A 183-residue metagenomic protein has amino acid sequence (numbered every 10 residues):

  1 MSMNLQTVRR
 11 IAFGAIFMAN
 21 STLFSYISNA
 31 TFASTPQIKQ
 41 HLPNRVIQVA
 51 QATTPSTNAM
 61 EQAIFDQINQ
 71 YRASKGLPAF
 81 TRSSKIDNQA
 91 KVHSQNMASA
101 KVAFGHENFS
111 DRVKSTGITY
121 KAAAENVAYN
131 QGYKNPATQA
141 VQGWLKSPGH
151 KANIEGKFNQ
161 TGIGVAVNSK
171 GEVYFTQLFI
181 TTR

Functional and structural regions predicted by a protein language model:
M3-F13: Bacterial N-terminal signal peptides that target proteins for export
N4-Q6, N20, T31, Y133-R183: Disulfide-stabilized extracellular recognition modules
G14-S25: Bacterial N-terminal signal peptides
F24-R45: Signal peptide processing junction and immediate N-terminal pro/mature segment of secreted/exported proteins
H41-A98: A short alpha-helix/helix-coil micro-patch that ends at or immediately precedes a cysteine
A52, S74-N88, K101-R112, K151-A166: Surface-exposed patches in mature extracellular/periplasmic domains of secreted proteins
Q62-Q70, S84, N88-Q95, E125 (+5 more regions): Solvent-exposed, polar/charged alpha-helical surfaces in well-ordered, non-transmembrane soluble domains, broadly
N88-K134, E155: Short, surface-exposed glycine/acidic/tryptophan-bearing loops
